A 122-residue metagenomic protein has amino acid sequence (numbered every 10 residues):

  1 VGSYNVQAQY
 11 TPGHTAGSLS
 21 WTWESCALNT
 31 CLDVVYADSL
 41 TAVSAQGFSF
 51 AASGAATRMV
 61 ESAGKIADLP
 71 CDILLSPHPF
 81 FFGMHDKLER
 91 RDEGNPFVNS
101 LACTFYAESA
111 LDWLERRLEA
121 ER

Functional and structural regions predicted by a protein language model:
V1, N5-E108: Metallo-beta-lactamase
S109-E115: Extracellular/mature segments of secreted proteins
E119-R122: Basic/polar N-terminal segments that are highly enriched at the extreme N-terminus, encompassing both cleavable
